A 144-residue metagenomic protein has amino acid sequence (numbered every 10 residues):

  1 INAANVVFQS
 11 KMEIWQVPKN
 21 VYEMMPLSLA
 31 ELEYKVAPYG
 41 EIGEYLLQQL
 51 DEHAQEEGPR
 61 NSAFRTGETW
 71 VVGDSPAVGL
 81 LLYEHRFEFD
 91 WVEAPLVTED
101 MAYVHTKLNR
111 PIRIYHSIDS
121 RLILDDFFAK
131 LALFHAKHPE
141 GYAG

Functional and structural regions predicted by a protein language model:
N2, V6-Q9, E13-G144: Conformational coupling and interaction surfaces
